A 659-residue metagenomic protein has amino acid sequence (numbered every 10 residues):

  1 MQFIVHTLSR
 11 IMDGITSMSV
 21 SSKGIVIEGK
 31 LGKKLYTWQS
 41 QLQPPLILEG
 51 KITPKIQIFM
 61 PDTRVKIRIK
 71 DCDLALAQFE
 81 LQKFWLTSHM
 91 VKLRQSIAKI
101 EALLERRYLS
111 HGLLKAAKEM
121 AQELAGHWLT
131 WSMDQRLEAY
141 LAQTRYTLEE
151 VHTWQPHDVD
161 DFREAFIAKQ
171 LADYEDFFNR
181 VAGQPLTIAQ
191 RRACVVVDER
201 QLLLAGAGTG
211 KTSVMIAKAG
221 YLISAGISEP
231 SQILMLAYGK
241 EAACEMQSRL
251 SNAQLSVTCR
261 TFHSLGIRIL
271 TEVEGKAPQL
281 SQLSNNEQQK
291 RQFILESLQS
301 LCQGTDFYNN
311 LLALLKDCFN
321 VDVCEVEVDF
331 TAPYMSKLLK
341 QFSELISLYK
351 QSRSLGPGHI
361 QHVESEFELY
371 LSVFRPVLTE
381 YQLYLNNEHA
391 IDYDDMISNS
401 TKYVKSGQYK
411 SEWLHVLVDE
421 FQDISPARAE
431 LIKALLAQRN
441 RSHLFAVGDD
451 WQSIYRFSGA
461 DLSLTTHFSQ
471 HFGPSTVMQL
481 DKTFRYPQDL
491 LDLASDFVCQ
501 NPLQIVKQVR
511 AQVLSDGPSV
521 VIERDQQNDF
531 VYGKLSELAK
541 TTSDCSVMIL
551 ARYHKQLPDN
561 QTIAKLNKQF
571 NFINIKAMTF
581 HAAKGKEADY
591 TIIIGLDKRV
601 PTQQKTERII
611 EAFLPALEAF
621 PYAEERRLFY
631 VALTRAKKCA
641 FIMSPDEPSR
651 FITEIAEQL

Functional and structural regions predicted by a protein language model:
M1-M18: Anionic N-terminal interaction surfaces
M18-I27, G32-T53: Phosphoinositide-dependent membrane-docking surfaces
P61-K66, C72, H89-L280, T634: P-loop NTPase Walker
W131-Q135, L141, E149-A207, L234 (+5 more regions): Conserved helicase NTPase motor core
Q135-L141, R145, E150-A165, I223-A390: A basic/glycine-biased coupling hinge at the interface between accessory DNA-binding modules
L202-L203, T209-M215, P474-T476, T483-F572: Helicase P-loop NTPase motor core
H415, T542-S546, I573, A583-E654: Conserved helicase C-terminal RecA-like lobe
A429-G517: Conserved RecA-like helicase ATPase core segment that couples NTP binding/hydrolysis to strand translocation
